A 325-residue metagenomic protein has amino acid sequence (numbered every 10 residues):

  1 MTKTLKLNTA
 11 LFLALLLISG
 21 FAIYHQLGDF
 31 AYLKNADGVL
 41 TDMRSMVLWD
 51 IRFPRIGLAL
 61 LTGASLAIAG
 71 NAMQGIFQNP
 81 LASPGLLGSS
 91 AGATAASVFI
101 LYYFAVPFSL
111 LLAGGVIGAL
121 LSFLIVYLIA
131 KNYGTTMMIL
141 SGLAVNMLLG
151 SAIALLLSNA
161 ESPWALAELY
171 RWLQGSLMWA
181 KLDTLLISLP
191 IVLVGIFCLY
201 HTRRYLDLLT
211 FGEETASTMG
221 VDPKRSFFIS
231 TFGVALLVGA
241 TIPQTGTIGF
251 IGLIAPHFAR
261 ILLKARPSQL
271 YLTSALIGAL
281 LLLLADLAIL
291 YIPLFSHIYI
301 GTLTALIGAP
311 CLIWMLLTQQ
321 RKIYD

Functional and structural regions predicted by a protein language model:
M1-D325: Alpha-helical transmembrane segments in inner-membrane proteins
